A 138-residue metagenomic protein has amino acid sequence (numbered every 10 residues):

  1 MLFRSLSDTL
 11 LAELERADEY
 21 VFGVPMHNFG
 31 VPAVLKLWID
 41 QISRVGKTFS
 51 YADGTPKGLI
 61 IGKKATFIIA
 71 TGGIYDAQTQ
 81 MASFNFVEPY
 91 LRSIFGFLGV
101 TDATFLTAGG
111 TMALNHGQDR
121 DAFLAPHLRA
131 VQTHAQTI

Functional and structural regions predicted by a protein language model:
S5-E88: Helix-loop-strand module that forms the ligand-binding subsite of alpha/beta enzymes
A77-I138: Glycine-rich phosphate/pyrophosphate-binding loop and the adjoining helix
